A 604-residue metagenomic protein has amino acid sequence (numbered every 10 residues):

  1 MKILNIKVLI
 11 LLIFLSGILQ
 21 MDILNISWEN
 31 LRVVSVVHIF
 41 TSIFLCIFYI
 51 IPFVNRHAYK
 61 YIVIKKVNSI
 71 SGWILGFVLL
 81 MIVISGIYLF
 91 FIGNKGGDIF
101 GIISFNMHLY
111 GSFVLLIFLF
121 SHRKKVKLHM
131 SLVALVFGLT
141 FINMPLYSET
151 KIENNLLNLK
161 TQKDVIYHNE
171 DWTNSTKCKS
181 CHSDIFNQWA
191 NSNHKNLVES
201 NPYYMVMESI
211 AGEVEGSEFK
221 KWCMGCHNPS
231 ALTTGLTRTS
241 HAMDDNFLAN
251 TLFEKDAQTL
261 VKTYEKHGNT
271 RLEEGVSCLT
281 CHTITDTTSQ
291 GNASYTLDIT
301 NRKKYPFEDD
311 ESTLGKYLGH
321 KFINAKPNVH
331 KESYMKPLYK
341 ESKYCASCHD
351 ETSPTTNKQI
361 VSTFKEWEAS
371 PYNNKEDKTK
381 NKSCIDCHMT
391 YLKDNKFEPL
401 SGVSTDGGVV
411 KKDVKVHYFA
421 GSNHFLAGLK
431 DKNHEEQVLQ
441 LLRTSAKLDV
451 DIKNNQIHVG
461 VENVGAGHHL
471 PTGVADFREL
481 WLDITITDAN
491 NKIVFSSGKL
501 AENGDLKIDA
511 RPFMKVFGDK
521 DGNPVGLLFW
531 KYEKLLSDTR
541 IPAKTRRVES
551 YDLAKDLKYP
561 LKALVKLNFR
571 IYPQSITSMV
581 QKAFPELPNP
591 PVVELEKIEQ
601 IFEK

Functional and structural regions predicted by a protein language model:
M1-K151: Membrane-embedded alpha-helical bundles that constitute the cytochrome b-like, heme-associated redox core of multi-pass
L4, E29-F44, I103-F113, E170-D171 (+5 more regions): Membrane-entry segments of alpha-helical transmembrane domains in multi-pass membrane proteins
F53-H57, V63-Y110, S217-K221, G225-D298 (+1 more regions): Membrane-interface helix-loop-helix modules in multi-pass inner-membrane proteins
F113, P542-Y551, V565: Short Pro-Gly-centered flexible turn/kink motifs
P145-N169, I185-E215, R238-P542, Y551-L553 (+1 more regions): Primarily the internal scaffold of c-type cytochrome electron-transfer domains, especially repeated/multiheme c-type
L557-I571: Short, surface-exposed ligand- or partner-binding patches at beta-edge/loop junctions that are enriched in aromatics
